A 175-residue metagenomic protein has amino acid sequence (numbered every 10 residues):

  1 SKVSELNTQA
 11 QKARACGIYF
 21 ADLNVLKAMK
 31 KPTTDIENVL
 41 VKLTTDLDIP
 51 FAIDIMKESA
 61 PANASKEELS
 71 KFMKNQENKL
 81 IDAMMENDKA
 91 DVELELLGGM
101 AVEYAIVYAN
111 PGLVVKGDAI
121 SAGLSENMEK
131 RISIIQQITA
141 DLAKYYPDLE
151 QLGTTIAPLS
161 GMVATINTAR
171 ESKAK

Functional and structural regions predicted by a protein language model:
S1-K66: N-terminal Sec/ER secretory leader and immediately downstream segment of secreted/extracellular precursors
K2, D35, V39, I55 (+5 more regions): Exposed alpha-helical structural elements
L23, V41, D48, I132 (+3 more regions): Domain-length accessory/inserted modules outside core catalytic folds
N24, V102, I106-A109, S160 (+1 more regions): Regular secondary-structure segments
V25-M29, E86, N110-V114, T168-S172: General structural signal for alpha-helix termini and helix-helix connectors
E37-K42, M56, E95, A122-K130 (+2 more regions): Short, charged, amphipathic alpha-helical segments
A64-L149: Extended amphipathic alpha-helical interaction segments
K144, D148-K175: A cross-kingdom marker for long, charged
